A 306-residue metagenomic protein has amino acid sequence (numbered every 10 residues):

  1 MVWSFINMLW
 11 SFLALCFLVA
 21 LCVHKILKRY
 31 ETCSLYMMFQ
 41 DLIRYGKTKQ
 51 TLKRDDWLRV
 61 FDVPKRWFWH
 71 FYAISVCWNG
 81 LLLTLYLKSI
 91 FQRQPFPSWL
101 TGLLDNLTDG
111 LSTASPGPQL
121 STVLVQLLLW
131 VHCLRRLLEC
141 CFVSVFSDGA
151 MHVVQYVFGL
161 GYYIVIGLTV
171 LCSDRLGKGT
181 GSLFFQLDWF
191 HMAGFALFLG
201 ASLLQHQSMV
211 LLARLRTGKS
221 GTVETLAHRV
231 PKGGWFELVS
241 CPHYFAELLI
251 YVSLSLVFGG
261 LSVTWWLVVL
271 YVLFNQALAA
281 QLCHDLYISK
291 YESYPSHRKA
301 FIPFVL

Functional and structural regions predicted by a protein language model:
M1-D109: N-terminal signal-anchor/initial transmembrane insertion module of eukaryotic multi-pass membrane proteins
M1-F5, Y86-T101, G110-V123, L138-V154 (+2 more regions): Membrane-lumen (extracellular) interface motif
M1-L27, L176, T180-L306: Hydrophobic transmembrane alpha-helices
L9-A14, V19, R59-L82, P118 (+11 more regions): Aromatic-enriched hydrophobic runs in primary sequence
C22-M38, T84-S98, C133-S147, L171-G179 (+2 more regions): Juxtamembrane interfacial secondary-structure elements that flank transmembrane helices in multi-pass membrane proteins
L27-H70, L137-V157, R214-T222, H228-L238: Helix-loop boundary elements of multi-pass alpha-helical membrane proteins
Y30, Y36, Y45, Y72 (+8 more regions): Sequence-level detector for tyrosine residue identity
Y72, L82, Q119, V125-R135 (+2 more regions): Eukaryotic polytopic
